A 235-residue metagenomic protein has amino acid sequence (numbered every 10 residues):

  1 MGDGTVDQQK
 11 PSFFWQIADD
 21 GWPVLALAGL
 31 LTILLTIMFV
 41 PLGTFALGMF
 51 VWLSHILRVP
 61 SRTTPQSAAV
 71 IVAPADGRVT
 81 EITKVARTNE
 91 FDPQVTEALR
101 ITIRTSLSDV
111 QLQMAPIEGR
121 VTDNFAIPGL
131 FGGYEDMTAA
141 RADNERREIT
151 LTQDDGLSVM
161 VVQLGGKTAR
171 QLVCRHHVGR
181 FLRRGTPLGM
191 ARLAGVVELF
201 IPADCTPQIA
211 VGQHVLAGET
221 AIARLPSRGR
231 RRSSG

Functional and structural regions predicted by a protein language model:
M1-G235: Contiguous, well-folded functional domains in the mature portion of proteins
